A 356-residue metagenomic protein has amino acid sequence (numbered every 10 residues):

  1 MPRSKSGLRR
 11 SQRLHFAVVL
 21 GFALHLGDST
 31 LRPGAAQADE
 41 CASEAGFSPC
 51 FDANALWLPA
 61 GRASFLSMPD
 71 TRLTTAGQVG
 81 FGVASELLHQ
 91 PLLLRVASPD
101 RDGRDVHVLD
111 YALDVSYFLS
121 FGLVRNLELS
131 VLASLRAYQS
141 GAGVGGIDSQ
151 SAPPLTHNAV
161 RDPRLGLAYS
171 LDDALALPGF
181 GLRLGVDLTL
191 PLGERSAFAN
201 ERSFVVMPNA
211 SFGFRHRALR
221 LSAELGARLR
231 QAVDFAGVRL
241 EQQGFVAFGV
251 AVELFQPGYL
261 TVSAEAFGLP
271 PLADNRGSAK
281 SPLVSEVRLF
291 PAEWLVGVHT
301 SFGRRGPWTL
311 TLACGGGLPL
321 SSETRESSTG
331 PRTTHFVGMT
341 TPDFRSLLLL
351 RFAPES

Functional and structural regions predicted by a protein language model:
M1-Q12: N-terminal secretory signal peptides that target proteins for export/translocation
L8, V18-G21, G258: Generic alpha-helical structural signal
S11-L14, A36: Intrinsically disordered, low-complexity regions enriched in polar/acidic and amide residues
H15-T30: Bacterial N-terminal signal peptides
D28-A38: Signal peptide processing junction and immediate N-terminal pro/mature segment of secreted/exported proteins
A38-Q231, A236, E241-E355: Transmembrane beta-barrel domains of Gram-negative outer membranes and organellar outer membranes
